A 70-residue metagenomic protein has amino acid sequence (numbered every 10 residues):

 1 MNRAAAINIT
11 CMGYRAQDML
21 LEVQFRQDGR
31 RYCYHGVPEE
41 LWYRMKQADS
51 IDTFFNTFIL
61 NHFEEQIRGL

Functional and structural regions predicted by a protein language model:
M1-L70: Acidic/histidine-enriched, beta-strand-rich ligand/metal-binding domains
